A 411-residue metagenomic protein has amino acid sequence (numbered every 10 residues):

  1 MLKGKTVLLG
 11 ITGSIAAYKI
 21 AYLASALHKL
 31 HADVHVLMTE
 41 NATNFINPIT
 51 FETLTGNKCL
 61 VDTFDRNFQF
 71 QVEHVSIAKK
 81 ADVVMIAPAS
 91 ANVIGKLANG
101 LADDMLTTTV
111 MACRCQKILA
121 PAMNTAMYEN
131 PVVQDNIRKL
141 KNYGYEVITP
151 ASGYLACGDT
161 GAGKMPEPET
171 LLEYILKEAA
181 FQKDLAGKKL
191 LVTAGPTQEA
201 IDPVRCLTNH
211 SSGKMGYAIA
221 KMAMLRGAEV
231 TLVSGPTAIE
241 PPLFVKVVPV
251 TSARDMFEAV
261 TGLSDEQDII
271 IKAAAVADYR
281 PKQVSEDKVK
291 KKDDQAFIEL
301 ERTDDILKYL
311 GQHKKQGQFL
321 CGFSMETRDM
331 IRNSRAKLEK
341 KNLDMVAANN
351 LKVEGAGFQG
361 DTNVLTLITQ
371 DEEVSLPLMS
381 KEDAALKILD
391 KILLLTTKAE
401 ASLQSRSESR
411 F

Functional and structural regions predicted by a protein language model:
M1-L119, N124-G213, Y217-F411: A cross-family phosphate/adenosyl-ligand binding-site feature
